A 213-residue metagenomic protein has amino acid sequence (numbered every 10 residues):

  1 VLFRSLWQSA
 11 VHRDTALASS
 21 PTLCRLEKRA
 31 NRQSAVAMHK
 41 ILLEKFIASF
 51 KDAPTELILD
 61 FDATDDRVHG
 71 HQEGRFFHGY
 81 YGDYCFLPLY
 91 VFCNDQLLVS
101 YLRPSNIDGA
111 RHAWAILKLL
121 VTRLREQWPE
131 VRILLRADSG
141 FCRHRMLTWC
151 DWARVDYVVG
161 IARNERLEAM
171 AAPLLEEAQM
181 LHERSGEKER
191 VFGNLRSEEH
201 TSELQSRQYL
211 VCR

Functional and structural regions predicted by a protein language model:
F3-R4, T15, S19-L23, T55-D65 (+3 more regions): Short, conserved catalytic/metal-binding motifs centered on acidic residues
L6-T15, T122-R132, W152-D156: Secondary-structure transition/capping motifs at alpha-helix termini and the adjoining loop/turn into the next element
V11-L17, Y101-A115, L134-F141: Alpha-helix capping and helix-loop boundary segments enriched in small/acidic/polar residues
T15-A16, S20-L89: Active-site-proximal, Lys/Arg-enriched surface segment that forms a nucleic-acid-binding/basic interface patch
V68-G74, L98-R103, H144-C150, E168-L174: Short acidic, glycine/serine/threonine-rich loops at helix termini
G79-C85, W152-L167: Acidic, His- and aromatic-enriched active-site or binding-groove loops in soluble protein domains that engage sugars
G79-W128: Electropositive, glycine- and tryptophan-enriched low-complexity nucleic-acid-binding patches
V158-S202, S206-R207, R213: An anionic, glycine-rich sequence signature occurring as long contiguous blocks
